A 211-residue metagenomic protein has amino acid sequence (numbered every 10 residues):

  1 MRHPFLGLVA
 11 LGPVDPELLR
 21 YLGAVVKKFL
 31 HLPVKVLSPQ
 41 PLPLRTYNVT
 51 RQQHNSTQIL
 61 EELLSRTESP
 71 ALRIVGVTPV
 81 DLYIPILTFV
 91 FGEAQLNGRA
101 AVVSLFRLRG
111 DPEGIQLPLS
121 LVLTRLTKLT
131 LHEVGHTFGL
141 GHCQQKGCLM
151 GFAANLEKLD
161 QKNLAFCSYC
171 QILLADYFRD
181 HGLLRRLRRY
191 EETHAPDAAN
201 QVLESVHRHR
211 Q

Functional and structural regions predicted by a protein language model:
M1-R2, Q211: Short, low-complexity, intrinsically disordered N-terminal peptides in bacterial proteins
R2-F5, A71, N97, L164: A structure-centric signal for secondary-structure junctions around beta-strands
R2-V14: Fold-level signature of zinc-dependent metallopeptidase catalytic domains
L6, V34-K35, V75, N200-L203: Generic preference for hydrophobic/aromatic residues in regular secondary structure cores
V9-G12, F91, N97-R125, G141-Q211: Metalloprotease/metallohydrolase-associated module, dominated by Zn2+-dependent proteases
P13-T130, T137, G141: Metzincin-family zinc-dependent endopeptidase catalytic domain
